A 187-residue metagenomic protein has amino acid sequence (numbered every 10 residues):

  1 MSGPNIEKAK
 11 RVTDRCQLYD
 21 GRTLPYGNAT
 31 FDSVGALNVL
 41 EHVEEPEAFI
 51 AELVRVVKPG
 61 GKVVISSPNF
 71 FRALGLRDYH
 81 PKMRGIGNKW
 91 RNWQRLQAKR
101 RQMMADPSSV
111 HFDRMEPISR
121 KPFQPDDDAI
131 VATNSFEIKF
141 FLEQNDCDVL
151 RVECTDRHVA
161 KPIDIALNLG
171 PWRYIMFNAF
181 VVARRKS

Functional and structural regions predicted by a protein language model:
M1-T23: Class I SAM-dependent methyltransferase SAM/SAH-binding core
L24-Y26, V43: Helix-loop segment at the mouth of the active site in Rossmann-fold oxidoreductases, especially SDR/KR enzymes
G35: A conserved beta-strand element that flanks and buttresses the S-adenosyl-L-methionine
N38-H42: Short catalytic micro-motifs in class I SAM-dependent methyltransferases
E44-E52, K62-V182: S-adenosyl-L-methionine-dependent methyltransferase catalytic module, highlighting the catalytic core
